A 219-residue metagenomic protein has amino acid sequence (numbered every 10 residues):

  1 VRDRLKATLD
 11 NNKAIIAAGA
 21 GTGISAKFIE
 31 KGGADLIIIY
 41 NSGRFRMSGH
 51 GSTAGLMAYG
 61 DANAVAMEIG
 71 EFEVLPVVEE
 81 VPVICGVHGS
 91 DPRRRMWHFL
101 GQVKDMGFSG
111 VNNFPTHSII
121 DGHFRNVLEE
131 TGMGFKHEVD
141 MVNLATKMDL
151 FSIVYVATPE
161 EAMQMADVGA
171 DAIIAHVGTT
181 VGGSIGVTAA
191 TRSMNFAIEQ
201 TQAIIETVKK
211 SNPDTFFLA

Functional and structural regions predicted by a protein language model:
V1-A219: Alpha/beta enzyme core
